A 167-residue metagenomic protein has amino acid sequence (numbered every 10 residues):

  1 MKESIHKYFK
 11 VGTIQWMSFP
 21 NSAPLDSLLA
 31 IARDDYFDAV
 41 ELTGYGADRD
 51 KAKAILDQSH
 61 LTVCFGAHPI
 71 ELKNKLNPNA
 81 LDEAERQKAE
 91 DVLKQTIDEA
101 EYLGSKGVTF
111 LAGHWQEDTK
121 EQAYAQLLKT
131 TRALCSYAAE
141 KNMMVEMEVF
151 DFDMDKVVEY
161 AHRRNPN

Functional and structural regions predicted by a protein language model:
M1-E101, A139: N-terminal pre-domain/capping segments
E3, N79-N167: Active-site acidic/histidine proton-transfer and metal-coordination neighborhood in alpha/beta enzyme cores
